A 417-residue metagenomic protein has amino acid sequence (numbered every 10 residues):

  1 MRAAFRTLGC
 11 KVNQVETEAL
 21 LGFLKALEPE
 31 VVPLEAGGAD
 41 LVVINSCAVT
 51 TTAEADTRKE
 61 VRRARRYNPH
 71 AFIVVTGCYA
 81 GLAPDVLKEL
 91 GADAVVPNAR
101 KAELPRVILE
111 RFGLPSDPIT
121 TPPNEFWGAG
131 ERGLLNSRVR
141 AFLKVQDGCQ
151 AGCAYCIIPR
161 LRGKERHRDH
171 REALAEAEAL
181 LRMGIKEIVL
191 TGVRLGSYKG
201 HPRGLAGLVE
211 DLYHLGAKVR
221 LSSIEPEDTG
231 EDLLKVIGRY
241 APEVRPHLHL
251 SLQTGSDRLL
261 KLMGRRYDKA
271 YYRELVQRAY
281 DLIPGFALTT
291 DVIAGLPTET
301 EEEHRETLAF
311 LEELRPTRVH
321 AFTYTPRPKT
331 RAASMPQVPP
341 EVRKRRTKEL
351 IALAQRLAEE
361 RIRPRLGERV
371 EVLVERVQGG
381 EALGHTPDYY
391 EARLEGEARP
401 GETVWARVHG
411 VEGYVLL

Functional and structural regions predicted by a protein language model:
M1-S197, H201, K235, L248 (+5 more regions): Proteins enriched for Cys/Gly/acidic motifs involved in redox and nucleic-acid/cofactor modification
V74, L82, R182-E302: Conserved SAM/AdoMet-binding glycine-rich loop
A102, A151, G196, V219 (+3 more regions): Glycine-centered loop/turn positions within well-structured domains that cap or flank conserved ligand/cofactor-binding
A173, L190, L221, L250 (+5 more regions): Conserved, mostly hydrophobic/aromatic
G192, S223, L252-T254, T290-A294 (+5 more regions): Active-site proximal loops enriched in glycine and acidic residues that flank catalytic Cys/His/Asp and coordinate
L260-M263, R331-M335: Short acidic, glycine/proline-rich loop/turn micro-motifs
E299, R315-P316: Contiguous mid-protein beta-loop-alpha structural module that forms a pocket-lining wall or clamp of enzyme active
P326, S334-L417: Terminal RNA-binding accessory module
